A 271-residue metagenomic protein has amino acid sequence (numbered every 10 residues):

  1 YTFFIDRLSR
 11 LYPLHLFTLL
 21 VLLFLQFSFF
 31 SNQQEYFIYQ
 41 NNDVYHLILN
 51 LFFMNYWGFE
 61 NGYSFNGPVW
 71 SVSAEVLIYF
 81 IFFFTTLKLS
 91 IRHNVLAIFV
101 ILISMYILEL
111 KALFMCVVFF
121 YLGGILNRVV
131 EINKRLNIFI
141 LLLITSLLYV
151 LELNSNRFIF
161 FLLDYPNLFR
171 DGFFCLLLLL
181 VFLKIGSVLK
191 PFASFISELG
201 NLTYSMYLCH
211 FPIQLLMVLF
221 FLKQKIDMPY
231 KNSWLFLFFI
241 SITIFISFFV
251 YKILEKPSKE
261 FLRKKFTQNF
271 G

Functional and structural regions predicted by a protein language model:
Y1-T2, F59-E60, T85-R92, L113-I246 (+2 more regions): Alpha-helical transmembrane segments in multi-pass integral membrane proteins
F4-I5, S9-V21, L25, S73 (+6 more regions): Hydrophobic alpha-helical transmembrane segments of multipass integral membrane proteins, especially permease/channel
F4-Y12, L47, F52, S71-V72 (+4 more regions): Hydrophobic transmembrane-helix microenvironments that flank and shape a buried ionizable site
L11, L51-K111, V250: Hydrophobic alpha-helical segments with transmembrane-like composition
L11-A74, G172-F182: Membrane-interface helix-loop-helix regions
F17, H46, N50, N94-I103 (+1 more regions): Alpha-helical transmembrane segments
Q26-Q33, S90, L108, F221-I226: Short helix-capping/hinge motifs at transmembrane helix termini and TM-loop junctions
